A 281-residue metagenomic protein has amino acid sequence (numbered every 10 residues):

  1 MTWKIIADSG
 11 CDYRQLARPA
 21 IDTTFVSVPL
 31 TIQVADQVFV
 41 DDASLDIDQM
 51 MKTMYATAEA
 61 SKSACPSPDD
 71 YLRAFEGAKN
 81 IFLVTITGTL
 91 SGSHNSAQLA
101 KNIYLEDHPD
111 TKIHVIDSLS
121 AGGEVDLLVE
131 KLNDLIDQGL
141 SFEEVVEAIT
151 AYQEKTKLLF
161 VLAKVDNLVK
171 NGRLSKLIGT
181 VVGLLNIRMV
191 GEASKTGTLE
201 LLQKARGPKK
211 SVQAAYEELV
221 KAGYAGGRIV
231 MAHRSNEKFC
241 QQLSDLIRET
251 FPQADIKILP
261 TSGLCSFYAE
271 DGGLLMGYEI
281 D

Functional and structural regions predicted by a protein language model:
M1, F75-A78, A222-A225: Flexible, charged surface loops at secondary-structure boundaries
W3, I81-L83, G227-I229: Generic beta-sheet signal
W3-A64, D70: N-terminal glycine-rich anion-binding loop in soluble enzyme alpha/beta folds
I6-A7, T85-T87, I116-D117: Short beta-strand segments
G10-V26, L30-T31, L90-S93, A97-N102 (+3 more regions): Mixed-charge interfacial surface used for oligomerization/domain docking and macromolecular partner engagement
P66-K101, L105-E106: Active-site cofactor/cluster-binding pocket
A78-K79, H108, G223, F251: A structural signal for short coil/turn segments at secondary-structure junctions
K79-L83, E106-I116, I258: Glycine/charged-rich beta-loop-alpha catalytic/anionic-binding loops adjacent to active sites
